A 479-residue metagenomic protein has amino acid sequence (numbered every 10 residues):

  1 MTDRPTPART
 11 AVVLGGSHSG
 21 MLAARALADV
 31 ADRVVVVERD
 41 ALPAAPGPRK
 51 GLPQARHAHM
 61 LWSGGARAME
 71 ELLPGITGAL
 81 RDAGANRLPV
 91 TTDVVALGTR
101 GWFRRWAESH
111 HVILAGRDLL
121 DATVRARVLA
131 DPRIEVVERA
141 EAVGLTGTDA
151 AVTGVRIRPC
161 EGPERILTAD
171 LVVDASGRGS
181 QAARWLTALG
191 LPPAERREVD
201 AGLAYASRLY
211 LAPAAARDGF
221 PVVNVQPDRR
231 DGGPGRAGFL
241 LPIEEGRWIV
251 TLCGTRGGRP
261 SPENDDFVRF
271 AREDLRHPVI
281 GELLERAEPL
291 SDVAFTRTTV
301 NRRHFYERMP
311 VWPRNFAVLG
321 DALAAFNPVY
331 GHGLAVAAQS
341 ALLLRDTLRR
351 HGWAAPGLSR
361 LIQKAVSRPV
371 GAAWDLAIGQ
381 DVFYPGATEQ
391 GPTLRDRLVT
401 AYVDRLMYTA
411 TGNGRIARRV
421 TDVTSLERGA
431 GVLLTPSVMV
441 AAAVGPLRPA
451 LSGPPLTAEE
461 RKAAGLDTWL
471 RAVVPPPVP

Functional and structural regions predicted by a protein language model:
T2-A41: N-terminal Rossmann-like FAD-binding beta1-loop-alpha1 element of flavoenzymes
A26, P46-V95: N-terminal FAD cofactor-binding segment of flavoenzymes
V36-V37, V172, L319: Generic enzyme active-site microenvironment
M60-L61, A107-A126, Q181, R229-R230 (+1 more regions): Short beta-strand to alpha-helix junction loop
G98-R117, G154, C253-T255: Helix-loop-beta segment of a Rossmann-like dinucleotide-binding subdomain
A130-F270: Predominantly flavin-linked oxidoreductase catalytic cores and closely associated redox partners
G258-A373: FAD/FMN-dependent oxidoreductases across multiple families
R345-P479: C-terminal helical "tail/cap" subdomain of flavin- and related membrane-associated enzymes
